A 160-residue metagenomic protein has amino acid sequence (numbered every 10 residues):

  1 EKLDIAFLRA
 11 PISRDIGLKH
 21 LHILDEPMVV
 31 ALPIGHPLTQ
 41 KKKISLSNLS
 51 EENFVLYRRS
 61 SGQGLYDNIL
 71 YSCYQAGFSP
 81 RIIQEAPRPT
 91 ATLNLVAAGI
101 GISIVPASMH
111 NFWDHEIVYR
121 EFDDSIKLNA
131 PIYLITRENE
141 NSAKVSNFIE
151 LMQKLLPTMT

Functional and structural regions predicted by a protein language model:
E1-E51, A107-H110: Acidic, Gly/Pro-rich loop/turn segments at junctions of secondary structure
E1-K2, L70-A76, P89-I100: Short helices/loops that flank or line small-molecule/ion binding pockets
F7, H20, V30-A31, F54 (+5 more regions): Generic preference for hydrophobic
R9, E52-A76, S142-I149, M159: Secondary-structure junction motif
S13-H22, E26-P27, T90-E138: Beta-alpha-beta core module
G35-P37, S61, L151-L155: Inter-domain helical "communication" segments and dimerization helices that couple sensory or membrane-embedded modules
L56, V118-T160: A late-sequence structural motif
S79-R88: Short beta-strand-to-loop elements that line the ligand-binding cleft of bilobed periplasmic-binding protein-like
